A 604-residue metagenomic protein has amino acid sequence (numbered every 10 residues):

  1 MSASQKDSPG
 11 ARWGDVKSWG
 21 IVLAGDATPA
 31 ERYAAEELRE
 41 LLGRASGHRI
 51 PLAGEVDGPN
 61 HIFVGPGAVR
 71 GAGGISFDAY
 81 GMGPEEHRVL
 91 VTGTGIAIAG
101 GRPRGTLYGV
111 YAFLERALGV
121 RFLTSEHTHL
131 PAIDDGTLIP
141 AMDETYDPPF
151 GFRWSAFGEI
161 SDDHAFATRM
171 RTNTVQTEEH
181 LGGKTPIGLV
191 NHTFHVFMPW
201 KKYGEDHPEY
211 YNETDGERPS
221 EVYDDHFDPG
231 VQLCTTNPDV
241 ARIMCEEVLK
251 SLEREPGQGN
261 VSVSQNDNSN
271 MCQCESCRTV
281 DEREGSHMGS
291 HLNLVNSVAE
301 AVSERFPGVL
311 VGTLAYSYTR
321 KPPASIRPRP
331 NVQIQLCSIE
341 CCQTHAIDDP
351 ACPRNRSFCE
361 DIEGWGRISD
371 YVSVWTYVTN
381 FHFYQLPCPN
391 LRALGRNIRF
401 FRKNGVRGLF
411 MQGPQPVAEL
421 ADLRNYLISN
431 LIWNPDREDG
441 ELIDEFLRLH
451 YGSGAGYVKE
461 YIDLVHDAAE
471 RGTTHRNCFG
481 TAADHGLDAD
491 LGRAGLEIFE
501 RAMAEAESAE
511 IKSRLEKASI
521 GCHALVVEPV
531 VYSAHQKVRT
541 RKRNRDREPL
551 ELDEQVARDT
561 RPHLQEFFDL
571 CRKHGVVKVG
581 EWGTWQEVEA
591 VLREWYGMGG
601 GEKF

Functional and structural regions predicted by a protein language model:
M1-S18: Disordered inhibitory propeptide/activation segment of secreted metzincin zinc metalloprotease zymogens, centered on
G14, S18, D26-E37, L41-A45 (+5 more regions): Feature activates predominantly on carbohydrate-active enzymes
P51-D78: Short, well-ordered secondary-structure micro-motifs within conserved domains or adaptor modules
T235-R242, K250, P353-G456, E460: Structured mid-domain segments that build the active-site/substrate or prosthetic-cofactor binding neighborhood
N270-E275, C342-H345, A421: Short acidic/His/Gly/Ser-rich catalytic and metal-binding motifs that mark active-site loops of diverse hydrolases
D281-V298, R329-D348, N430-G440: Acidic, His- and aromatic-enriched active-site or binding-groove loops in soluble protein domains that engage sugars
G312-E340, Q385-R392, A418-N425: Substrate-binding cleft/loops of secretory-pathway carbohydrate-active enzymes
G405, N430-F604: Catalytic domains of carbohydrate-active enzymes that cleave complex glycans
